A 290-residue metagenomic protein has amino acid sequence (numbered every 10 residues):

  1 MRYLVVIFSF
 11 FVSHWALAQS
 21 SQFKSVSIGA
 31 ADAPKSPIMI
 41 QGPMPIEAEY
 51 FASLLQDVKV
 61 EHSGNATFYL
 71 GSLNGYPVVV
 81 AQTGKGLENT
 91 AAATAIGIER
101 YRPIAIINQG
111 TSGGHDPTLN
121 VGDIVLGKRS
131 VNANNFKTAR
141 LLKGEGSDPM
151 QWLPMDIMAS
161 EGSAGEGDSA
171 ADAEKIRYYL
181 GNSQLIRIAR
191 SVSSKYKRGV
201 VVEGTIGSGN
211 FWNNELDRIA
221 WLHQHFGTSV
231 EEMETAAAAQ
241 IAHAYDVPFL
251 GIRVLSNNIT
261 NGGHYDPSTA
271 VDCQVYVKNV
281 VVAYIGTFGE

Functional and structural regions predicted by a protein language model:
M1-S21: Bacterial Sec-dependent N-terminal signal peptides
S20-A95: N-terminal short beta-loop-beta anion/metal-coordinating cradle
L54, Q184-Y196, I241, Y276-T287: Generic non-transmembrane alpha-helical segments
R102-I104: Proline-aspartate-enriched helix->loop->beta-strand connector
D116-H223: Mid-sequence, gly/pro-rich, charge-dense loop/helix-turn segments that line enzyme active sites
G209-G251, T260: A C-terminal functional module that forms or caps the active site or interfaces directly with catalytic machinery
I259-E290: His/Asp/Glu-rich mid-to-C-terminal helical/loop segments that flank catalytic regions of hydrolases
